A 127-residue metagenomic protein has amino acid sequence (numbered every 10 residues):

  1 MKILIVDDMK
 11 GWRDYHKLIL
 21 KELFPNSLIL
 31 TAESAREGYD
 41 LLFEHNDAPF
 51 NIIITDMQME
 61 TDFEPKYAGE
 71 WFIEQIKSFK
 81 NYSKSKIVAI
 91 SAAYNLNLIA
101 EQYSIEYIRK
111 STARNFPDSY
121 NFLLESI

Functional and structural regions predicted by a protein language model:
M1-I3: Extreme N-terminal starter segment of soluble prokaryotic enzymes
I5-M9, T31, I90-N97, E101-I127: Output/docking surface of receiver
M9-W12, Q58-F63, Y94-L96: Short acidic, S/G/P-rich loop/turn micro-motifs used as interaction or catalytic elements
K10-T31: Two-component/phosphorelay signaling modules centered on CheY-like receiver
K17, T31-I52, D56, E60-T61 (+1 more regions): Acidic, metal-coordinating helix/loop segments flanking the phosphotransfer/catalytic sites of two-component signaling
I19, A68, A92-Y94: Catalytic phosphate/metal-binding cores of nucleic-acid and nucleotide-processing enzymes, i.e., regions that mediate
A48-N51, K80-K86: His-Asp phosphorelay/catalytic-motif detector in bacterial-type signaling
F63-S83: Short amphipathic alpha-helix used as the core "switch/output" element in two-component signaling
